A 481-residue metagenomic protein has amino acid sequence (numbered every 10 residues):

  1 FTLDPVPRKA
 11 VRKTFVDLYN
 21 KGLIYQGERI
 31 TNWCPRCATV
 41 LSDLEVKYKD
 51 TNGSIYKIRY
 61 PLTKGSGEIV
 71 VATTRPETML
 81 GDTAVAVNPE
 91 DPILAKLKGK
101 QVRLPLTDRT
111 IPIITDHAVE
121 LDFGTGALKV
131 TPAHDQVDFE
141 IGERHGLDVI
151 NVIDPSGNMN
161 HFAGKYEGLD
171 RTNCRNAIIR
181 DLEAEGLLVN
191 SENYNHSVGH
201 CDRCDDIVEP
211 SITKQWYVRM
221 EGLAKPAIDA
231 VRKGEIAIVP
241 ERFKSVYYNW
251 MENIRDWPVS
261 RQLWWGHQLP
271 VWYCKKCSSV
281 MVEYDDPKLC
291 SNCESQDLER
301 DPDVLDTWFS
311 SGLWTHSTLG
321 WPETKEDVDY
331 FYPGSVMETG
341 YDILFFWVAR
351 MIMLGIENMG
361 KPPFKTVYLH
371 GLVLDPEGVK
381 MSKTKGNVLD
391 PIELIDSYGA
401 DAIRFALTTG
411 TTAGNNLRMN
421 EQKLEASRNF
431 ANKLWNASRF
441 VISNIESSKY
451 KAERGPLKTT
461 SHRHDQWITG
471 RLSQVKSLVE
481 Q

Functional and structural regions predicted by a protein language model:
F1-E68, F123-K276, V379, K385-F430 (+3 more regions): Residue patterns forming the tRNA-binding/recognition surfaces of aminoacyl-tRNA synthetases and related DALR
L23-Y25, N358-K361, S438-E453: Proline-centered turn/helix-capping motifs that create local helix->coil transitions or kinks
S66-V70, D108-T110, V280: Short, mixed charged/polar active-site loops that provide acid/base catalysis or chelate metal/phosphate cofactors
I69-T73, T78-G81, V85-V87, A127-V130 (+7 more regions): Short hydrophobic-aromatic micro-motifs
P76-S156, E183: Catalytic alpha/beta core of large soluble enzyme barrels
D91-A118, L147, D206, I212-D229 (+1 more regions): Conserved oxyanion/phosphate-binding beta-strand-loop segments in alpha/beta enzyme cores
H145-G157, L263-G266, P270-K276, E283-N415: Alpha-helical recognition segments enriched in aromatics with Gly/Pro capping that present substrate-recognition
S278-S279, S291, S447-T459: Short, basic, low-complexity termini and linkers enriched in Ser/Thr/Gly/Pro that act as targeting/leader peptides
